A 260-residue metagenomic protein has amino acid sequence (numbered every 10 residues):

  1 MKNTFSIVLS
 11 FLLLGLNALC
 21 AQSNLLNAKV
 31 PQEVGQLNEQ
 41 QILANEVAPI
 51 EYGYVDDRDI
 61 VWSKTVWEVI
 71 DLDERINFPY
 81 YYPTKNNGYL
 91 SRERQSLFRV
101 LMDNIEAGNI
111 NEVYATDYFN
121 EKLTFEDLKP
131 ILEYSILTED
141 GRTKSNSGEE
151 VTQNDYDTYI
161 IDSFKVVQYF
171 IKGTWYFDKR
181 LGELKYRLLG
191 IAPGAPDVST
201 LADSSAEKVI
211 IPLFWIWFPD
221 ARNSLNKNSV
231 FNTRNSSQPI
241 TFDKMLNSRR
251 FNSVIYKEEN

Functional and structural regions predicted by a protein language model:
M1-V30: Bacterial Sec-dependent N-terminal signal peptides
S10, I160, R180-G182, S205: Residues embedded in well-ordered secondary-structure elements
Q22-R180, D220-N260: A domain-level signal for the mature, folded cores of soluble proteins
V167-Y169, G173, R187-P193, F214: Residue-level detector of short, conserved catalytic/binding motifs and their immediate flanks
E183, L188-I210: Extended serine/threonine-enriched, polar tracts that run as long, contiguous segments within proteins
V209-S224: A short, surface-exposed beta-strand/turn
